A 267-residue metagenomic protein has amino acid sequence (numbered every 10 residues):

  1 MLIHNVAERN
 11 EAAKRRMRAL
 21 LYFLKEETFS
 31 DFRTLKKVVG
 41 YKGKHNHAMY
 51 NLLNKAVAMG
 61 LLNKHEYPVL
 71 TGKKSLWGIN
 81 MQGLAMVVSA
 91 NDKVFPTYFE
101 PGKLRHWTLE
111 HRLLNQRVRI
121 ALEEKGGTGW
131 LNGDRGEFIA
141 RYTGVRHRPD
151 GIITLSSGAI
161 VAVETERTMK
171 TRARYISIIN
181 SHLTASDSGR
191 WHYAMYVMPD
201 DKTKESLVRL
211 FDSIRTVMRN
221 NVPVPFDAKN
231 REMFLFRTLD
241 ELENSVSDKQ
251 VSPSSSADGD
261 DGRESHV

Functional and structural regions predicted by a protein language model:
M1-T97, P101-G102: Nuclease-adjacent, charged terminal/linker segments that flank catalytic cores
A12, M17-F23, F32, M169-S177 (+2 more regions): Non-catalytic C-terminal interaction segments of nucleic acid-processing enzymes
Y98-Q116: A short, highly charged nucleic-acid-interacting micro-segment common to nuclease and nuclease-linked defense proteins
W107-L109, R119-V161, M169-R174: Active-site metal-binding core of divalent-cation-utilizing nuclease and nuclease-like domains
N115-E123, V208, D212: Generic solvent-exposed, charged/amphipathic alpha-helical segments that serve as macromolecular interface scaffolds
T154, I179-N180: Structural alpha-helical segments in enzyme catalytic/regulatory domains
T154-S156, E164-T165, D187, Y193: Extended, charged low-complexity alpha-helical coiled-coils and adjacent intrinsically disordered tails
